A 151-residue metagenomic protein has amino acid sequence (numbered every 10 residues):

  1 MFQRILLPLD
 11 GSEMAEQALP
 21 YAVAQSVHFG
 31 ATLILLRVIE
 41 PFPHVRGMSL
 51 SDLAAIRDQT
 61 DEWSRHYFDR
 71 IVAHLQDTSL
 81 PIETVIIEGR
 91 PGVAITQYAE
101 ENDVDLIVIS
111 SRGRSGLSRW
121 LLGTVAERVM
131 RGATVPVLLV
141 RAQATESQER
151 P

Functional and structural regions predicted by a protein language model:
M1, L7, L33-L35, Y67 (+3 more regions): Short, structured motif recognition centered on aromatic/hydrophobic residues
Q3-D52, E83, T145: Small/aliphatic-rich secondary-structure junction motif
M14, Y21, A73-I107, A144-P151: Structural beta-alpha unit
A18, V45-M48, T96-Q97, R119-L121 (+1 more regions): Short, well-ordered secondary-structure micro-motifs
L50-A54, E101-N102, V125-A126: Short, hinge-like loop/turn segments at secondary-structure boundaries
L53-H66: A short acidic, glycine-rich active-site loop that binds or catalyzes chemistry on phosphate/adenosine moieties
L106-R128, E146-R150: Glycine-rich, Arg-bearing micro-motifs that act as flexible, cationic patches
